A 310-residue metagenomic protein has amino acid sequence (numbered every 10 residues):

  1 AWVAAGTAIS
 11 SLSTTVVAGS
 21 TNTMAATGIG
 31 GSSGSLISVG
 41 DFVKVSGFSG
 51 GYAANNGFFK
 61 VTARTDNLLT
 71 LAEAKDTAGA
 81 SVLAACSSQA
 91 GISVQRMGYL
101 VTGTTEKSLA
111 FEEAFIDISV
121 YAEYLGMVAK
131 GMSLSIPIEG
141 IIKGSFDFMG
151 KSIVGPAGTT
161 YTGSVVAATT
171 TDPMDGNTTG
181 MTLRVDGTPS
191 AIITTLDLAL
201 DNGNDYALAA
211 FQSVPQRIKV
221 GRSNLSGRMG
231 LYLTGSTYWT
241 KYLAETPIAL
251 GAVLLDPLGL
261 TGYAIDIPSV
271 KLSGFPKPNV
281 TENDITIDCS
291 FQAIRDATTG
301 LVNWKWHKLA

Functional and structural regions predicted by a protein language model:
A1-A310: Signature of extracytoplasmic/envelope-associated structural regions
